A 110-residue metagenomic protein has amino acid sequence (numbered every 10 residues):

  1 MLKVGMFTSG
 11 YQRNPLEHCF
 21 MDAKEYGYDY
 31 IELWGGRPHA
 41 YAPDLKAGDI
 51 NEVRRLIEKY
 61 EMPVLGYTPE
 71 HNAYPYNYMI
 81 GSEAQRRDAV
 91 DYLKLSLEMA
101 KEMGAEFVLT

Functional and structural regions predicted by a protein language model:
M1-F107: N-terminal pre-domain/capping segments
T110: Basic, amphipathic alpha-helix used for nucleic-acid engagement in HTH/winged-helix/SANT-Myb modules and analogous
